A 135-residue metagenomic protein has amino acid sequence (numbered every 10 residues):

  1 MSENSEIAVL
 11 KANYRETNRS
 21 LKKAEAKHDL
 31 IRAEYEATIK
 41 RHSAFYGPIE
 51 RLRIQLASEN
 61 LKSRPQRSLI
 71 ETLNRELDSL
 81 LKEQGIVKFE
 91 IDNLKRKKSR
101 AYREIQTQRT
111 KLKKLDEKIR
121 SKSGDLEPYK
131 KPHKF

Functional and structural regions predicted by a protein language model:
M1-V9: N-terminal leader/targeting segments
A8-K11, R15, K22-E25, D29-R32 (+13 more regions): Residue-level encoding of the coiled-coil heptad register
E127-F135: C-terminal modules of long, charged coiled-coil scaffolds in eukaryotic assembly complexes
